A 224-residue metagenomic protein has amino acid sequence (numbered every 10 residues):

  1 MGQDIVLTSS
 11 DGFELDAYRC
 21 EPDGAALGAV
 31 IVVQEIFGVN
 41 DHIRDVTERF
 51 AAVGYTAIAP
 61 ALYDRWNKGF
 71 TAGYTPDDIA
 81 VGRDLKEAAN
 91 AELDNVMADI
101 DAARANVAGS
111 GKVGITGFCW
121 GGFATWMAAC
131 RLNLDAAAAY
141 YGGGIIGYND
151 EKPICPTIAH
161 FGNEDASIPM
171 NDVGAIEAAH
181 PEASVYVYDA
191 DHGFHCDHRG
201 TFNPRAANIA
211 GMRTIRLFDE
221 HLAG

Functional and structural regions predicted by a protein language model:
M1-G224: N-terminal cap/leader regions of alpha/beta-hydrolase-fold enzymes, predominantly small-molecule hydrolases
